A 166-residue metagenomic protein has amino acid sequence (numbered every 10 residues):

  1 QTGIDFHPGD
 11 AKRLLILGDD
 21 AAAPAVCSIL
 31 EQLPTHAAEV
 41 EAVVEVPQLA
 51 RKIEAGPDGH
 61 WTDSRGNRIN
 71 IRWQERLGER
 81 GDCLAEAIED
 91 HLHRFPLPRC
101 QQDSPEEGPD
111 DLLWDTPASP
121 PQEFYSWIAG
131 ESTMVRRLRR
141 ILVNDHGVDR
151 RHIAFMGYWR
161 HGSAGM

Functional and structural regions predicted by a protein language model:
Q1-M166: Extended, composition-driven regions rather than compact fold-specific motifs
